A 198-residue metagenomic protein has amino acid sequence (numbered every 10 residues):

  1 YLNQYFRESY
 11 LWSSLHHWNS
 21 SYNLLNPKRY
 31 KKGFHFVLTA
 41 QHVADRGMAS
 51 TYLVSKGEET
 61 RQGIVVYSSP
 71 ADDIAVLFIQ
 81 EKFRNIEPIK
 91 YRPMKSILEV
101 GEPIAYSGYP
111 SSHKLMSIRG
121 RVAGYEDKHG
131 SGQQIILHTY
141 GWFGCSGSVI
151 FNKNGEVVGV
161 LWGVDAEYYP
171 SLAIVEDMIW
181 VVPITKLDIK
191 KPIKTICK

Functional and structural regions predicted by a protein language model:
Y1-H17, Q80-P88, K114-C197: Active-site region of chymotrypsin-like
Y1-T51: Catalytic histidine site
S20, E59-T60, V157: Short, solvent-exposed loop/turn motifs
S21-Y22, K28, T51, D73-A75 (+3 more regions): Conserved beta-strand and immediately adjacent loop positions that scaffold enzyme active sites
Y22, R92-S96, Y140, S146: Short, conserved secondary-structure segments in the cores of folded domains
L24-K28, I64-V66, E126: Short amphipathic beta-strand and strand-loop transition segments with alternating hydrophobic
K28-H35, G101, I150-V157: A glycine-centered beta-loop-beta connector
K32-S107, S112-L115, S131-Q134, K191-C197: Conserved active-site neighborhood of the chymotrypsin/trypsin-like protease fold
